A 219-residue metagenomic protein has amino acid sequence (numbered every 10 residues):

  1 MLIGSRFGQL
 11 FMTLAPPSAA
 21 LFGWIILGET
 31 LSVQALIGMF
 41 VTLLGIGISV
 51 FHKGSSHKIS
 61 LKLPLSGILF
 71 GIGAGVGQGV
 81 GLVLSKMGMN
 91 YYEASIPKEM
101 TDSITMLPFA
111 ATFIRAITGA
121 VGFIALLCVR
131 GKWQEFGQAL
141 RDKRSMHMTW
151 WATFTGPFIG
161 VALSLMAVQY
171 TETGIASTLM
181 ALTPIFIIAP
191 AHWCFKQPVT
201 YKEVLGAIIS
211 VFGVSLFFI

Functional and structural regions predicted by a protein language model:
M1, Q9-M12, Q138, S210: Short amphipathic alpha-helical coupling elements at transmembrane boundaries
M1-I3, L44, F51-I72, V76 (+5 more regions): Membrane-interface interhelical linkers
R6-L10, V33, A110-F113, I175-T178 (+1 more regions): Signature of the 12-TM Major Facilitator Superfamily
G8, G23, L82-K86, S164-L165 (+1 more regions): Interfacial helix-capping/hinge residues at the ends of transmembrane alpha-helices
F11-I25, T118, G122, I159-G160 (+3 more regions): Alpha-helical transmembrane segments of compact multi-pass small-molecule transporters, enriched in specific families
P17-V76, V80, H192, P198 (+1 more regions): Juxtamembrane helix-loop boundary signature in multi-pass membrane transporters
Q78-P97: Membrane-helix interface motif
